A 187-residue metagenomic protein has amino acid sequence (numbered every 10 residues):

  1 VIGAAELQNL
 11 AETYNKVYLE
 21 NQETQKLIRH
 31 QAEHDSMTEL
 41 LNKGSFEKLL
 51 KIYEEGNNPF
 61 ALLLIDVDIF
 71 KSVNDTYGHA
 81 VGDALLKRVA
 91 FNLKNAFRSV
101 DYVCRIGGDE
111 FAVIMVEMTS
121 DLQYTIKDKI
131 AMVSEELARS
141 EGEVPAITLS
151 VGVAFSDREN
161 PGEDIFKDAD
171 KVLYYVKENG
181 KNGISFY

Functional and structural regions predicted by a protein language model:
I2-R29: Amphipathic coiled-coil signaling helices used for dimeric signal transmission
G3-L10, G82, Q123, G162: The cytosolic transmitter module of two-component sensor histidine kinases
Y18, A131-S134, D170-L173, K177: Protein kinase-like catalytic domain
E23, T119-T125, E136-E141, G183-I184: Inter-domain helical "communication" segments and dimerization helices that couple sensory or membrane-embedded modules
R29-E33, N42-A61, D68-R98, C104-G108 (+4 more regions): Conserved long alpha-helical elements within nucleotide-processing catalytic cores of c-di-GMP signaling and class III
L62, F111, L149-V153: A structural signal for short, well-ordered beta-strand segments
V103, E143, S150-N179, S185-Y187: Cyclic nucleotide signaling catalytic output domains
